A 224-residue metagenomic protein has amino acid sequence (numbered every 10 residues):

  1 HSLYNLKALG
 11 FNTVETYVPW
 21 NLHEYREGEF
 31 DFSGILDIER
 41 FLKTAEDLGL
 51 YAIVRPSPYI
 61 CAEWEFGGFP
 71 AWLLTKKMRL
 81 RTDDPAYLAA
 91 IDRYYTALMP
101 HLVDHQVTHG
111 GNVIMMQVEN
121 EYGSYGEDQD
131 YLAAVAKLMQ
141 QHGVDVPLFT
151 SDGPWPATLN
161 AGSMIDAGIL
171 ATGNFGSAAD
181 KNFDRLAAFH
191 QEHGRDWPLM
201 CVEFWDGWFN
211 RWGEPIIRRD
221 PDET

Functional and structural regions predicted by a protein language model:
S2-E65, V135-Q141, D145-V146: Aromatic-lined substrate-binding rim segments of carbohydrate-active enzymes
V54, P58-D92, T96-T224: Substrate-binding/catalytic cleft of secreted carbohydrate-active enzymes, primarily glycoside hydrolases
